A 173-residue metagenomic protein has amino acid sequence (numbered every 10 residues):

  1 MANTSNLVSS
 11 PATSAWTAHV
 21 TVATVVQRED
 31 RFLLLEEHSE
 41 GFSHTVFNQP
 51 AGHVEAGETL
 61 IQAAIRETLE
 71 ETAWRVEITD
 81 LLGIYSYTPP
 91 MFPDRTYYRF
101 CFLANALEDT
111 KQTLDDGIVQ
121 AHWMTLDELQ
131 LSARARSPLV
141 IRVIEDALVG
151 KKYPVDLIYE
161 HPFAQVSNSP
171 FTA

Functional and structural regions predicted by a protein language model:
M1-A23: Acidic, metal-coordinating catalytic segment for phosphate/diphosphate chemistry, firing primarily on the Nudix
S14-A15, R136-S137, P154: A beta-strand edge to alpha-helix "cap/lid" segment located at domain peripheries
H19, Q27, H44, Q49 (+2 more regions): Short connector loops at helix/strand junctions that flank enzyme active sites, especially segments positioning acidic
A23, R31, Q120: Conserved beta-strand and immediately adjacent loop positions that scaffold enzyme active sites
R28-E70, V166: Conserved Nudix-box catalytic region and its N-terminal flanking loop in Nudix hydrolases and closely related
V54-E77, Y87-V140, S169-A173: Unchanged
L81-I84: Residue-level recognition of beta-strand microenvironments
E145-A173: Charged phosphate-binding loop/patch that engages nucleotide di/tri-phosphates or the phosphate backbone of nucleic
